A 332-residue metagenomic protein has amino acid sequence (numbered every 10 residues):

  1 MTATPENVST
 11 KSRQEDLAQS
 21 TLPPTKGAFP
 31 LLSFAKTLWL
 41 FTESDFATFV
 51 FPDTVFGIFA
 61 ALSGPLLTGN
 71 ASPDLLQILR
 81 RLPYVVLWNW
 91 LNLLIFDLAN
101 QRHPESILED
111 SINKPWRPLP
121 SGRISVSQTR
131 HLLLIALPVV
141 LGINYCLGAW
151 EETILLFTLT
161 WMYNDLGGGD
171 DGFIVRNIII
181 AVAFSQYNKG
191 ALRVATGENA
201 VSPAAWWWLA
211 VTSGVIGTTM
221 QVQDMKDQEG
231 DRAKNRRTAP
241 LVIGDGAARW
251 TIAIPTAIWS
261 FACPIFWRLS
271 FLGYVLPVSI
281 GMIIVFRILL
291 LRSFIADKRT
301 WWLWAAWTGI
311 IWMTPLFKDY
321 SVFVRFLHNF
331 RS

Functional and structural regions predicted by a protein language model:
M1-S332: Multi-pass alpha-helical membrane architecture of UbiA-family and related isoprenoid/lipid prenyltransferases
